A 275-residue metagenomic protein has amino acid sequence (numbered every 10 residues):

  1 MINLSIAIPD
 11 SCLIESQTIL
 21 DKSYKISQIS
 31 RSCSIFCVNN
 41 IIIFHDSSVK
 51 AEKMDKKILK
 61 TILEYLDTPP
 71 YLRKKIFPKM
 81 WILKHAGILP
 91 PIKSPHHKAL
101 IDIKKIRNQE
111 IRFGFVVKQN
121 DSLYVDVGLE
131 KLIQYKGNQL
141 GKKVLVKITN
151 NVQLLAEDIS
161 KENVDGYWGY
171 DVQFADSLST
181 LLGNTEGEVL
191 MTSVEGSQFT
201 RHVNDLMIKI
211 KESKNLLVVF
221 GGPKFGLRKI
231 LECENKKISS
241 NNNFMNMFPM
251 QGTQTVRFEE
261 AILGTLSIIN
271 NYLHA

Functional and structural regions predicted by a protein language model:
M1-A275: Post-transcriptional modification and biogenesis factors for structured RNAs of the translation apparatus
